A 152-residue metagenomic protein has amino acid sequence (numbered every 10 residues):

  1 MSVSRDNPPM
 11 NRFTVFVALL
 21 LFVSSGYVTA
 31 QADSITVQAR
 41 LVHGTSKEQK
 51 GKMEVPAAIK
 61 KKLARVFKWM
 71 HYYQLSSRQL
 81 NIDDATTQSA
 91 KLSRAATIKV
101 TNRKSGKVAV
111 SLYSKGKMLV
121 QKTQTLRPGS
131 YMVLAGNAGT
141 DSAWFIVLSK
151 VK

Functional and structural regions predicted by a protein language model:
V3-F16: Bacterial N-terminal signal peptides that target proteins for export
V17-F22: Classic N-terminal secretory signal peptides
V23-T29: C-terminal segment of classical bacterial N-terminal signal peptides
Q31-K152: Outer membrane pore-forming secretion/assembly proteins and partners of Gram-negative envelopes
